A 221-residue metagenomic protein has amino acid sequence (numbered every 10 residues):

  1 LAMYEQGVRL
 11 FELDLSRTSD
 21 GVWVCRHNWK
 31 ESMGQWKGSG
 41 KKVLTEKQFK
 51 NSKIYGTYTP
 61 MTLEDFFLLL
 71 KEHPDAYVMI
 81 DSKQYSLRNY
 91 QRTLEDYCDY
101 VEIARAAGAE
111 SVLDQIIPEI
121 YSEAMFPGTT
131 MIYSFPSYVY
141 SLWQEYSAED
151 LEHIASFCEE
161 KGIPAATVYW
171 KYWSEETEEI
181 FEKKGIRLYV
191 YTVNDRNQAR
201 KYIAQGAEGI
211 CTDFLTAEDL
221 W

Functional and structural regions predicted by a protein language model:
L1-R17, F66, C158-A166: Catalytic domains of carbohydrate-active enzymes, especially glycoside hydrolases
M3, D14, F49, F66 (+4 more regions): Conserved, mostly hydrophobic/aromatic
Y4, K71, C98-G108, F126-Y133 (+4 more regions): Surface-exposed amphipathic alpha-helices with a cationic face
V8, E12, H73-Y77, L113-Q115 (+2 more regions): A general structural motif
L10-E12, C25, M79, T167 (+2 more regions): Conserved beta-strand positions in the central sheet of alpha/beta enzyme cores
L15-R17, Q84, D195: Short, glycine/acidic-enriched loop or turn micro-motifs at the edges of active sites
D20-V22, H27-F126, T130-P136, V168: Metal-dependent phosphodiesterase/phospholipase catalytic core, i.e., the His/Asp/Glu-rich active-site region
P136-W221: C-terminal active-site rim and adjoining tail of enzyme catalytic domains
